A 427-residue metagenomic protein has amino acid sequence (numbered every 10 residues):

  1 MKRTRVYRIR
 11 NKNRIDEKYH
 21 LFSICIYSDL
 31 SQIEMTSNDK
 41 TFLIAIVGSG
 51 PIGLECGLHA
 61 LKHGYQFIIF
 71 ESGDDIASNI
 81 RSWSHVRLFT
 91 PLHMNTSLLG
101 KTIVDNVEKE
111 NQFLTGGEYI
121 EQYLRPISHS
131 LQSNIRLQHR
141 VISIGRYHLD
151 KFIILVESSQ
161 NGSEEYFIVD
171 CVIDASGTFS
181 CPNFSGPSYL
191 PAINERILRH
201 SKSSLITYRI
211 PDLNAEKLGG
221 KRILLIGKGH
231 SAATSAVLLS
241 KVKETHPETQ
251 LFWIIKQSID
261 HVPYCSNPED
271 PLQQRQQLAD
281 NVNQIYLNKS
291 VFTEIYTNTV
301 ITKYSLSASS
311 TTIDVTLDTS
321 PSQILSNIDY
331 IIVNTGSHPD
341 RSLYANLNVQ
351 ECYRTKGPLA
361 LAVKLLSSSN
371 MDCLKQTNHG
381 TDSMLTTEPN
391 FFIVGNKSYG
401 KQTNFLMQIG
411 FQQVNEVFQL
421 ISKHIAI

Functional and structural regions predicted by a protein language model:
R3-Y7, F22-L43, N183-I210: Extreme N-terminal leader/targeting segments of oxidoreductases
L43-F67, A233-L239: N-terminal Rossmann-like FAD-binding beta1-loop-alpha1 element of flavoenzymes
S78-Q122, W253-Q273: Glycine-rich active-site loop/strand segments that organize a redox cofactor
E110-C171, S176-T178, K303-I313: Feature captures the FAD/FMN-dependent oxidoreductase FAD-binding
G116-Y123, D174-T245, L251, T355-S367 (+1 more regions): Glycine-rich dinucleotide-binding loop and its adjacent helix/turn
C171, A175-P182, Y330, N334-D340: Glycine-/small-residue-rich beta->alpha transition segments that form the dinucleotide
K241-A345, V349-C352, Q419-A426: A Rossmann-like FAD-binding core segment of flavoenzymes
I393-S422: A conserved FAD-binding loop/helix module that cradles the flavin
